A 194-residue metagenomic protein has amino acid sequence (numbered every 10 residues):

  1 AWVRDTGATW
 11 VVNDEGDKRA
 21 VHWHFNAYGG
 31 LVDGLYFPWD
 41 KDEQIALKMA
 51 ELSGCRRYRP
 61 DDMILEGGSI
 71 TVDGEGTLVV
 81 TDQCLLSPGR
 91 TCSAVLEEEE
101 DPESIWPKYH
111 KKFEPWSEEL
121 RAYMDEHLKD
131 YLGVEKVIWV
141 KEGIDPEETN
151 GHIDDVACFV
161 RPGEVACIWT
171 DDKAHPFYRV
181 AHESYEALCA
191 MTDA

Functional and structural regions predicted by a protein language model:
A1-A194: The feature marks the mature, well-folded catalytic cores of soluble enzymes
